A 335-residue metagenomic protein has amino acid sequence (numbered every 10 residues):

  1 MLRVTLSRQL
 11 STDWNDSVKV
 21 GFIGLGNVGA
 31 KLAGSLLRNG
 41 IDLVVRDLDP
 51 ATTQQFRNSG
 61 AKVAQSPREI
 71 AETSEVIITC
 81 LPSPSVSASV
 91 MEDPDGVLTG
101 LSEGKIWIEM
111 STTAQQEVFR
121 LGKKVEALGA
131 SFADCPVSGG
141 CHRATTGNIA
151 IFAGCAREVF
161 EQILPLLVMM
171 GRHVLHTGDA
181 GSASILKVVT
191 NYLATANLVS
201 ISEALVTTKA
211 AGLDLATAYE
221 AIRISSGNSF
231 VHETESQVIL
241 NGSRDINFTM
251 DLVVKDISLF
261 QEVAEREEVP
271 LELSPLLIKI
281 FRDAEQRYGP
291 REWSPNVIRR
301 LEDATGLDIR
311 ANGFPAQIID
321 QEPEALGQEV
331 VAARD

Functional and structural regions predicted by a protein language model:
L2, L6-C80, K105, M110: NAD(P)+-binding Rossmann beta1-loop-alpha1 motif at the extreme N-terminus of oxidoreductases
W14, V20, L25, T112-Y192: Rossmann-fold dinucleotide-binding core
L32-A33, L121, L166, T207: Hydrophobic residues within alpha-helices that form the first helical element adjacent to the glycine-rich loop
L43, V63, F132-A133, V174 (+2 more regions): Hydrophobic beta-strand scaffold residues
E69-E72, V76-I77, L81-I149: Rossmann-like NAD(P)(H) cofactor-binding subdomain of soluble oxidoreductases
S182-T305: Helical "substrate-binding/catalytic lid" subdomain of Rossmann-like NAD(P)-dependent dehydrogenases/reductases
Q286-D335: NAD(P)-dependent dehydrogenase/reductase Rossmann-like domain
